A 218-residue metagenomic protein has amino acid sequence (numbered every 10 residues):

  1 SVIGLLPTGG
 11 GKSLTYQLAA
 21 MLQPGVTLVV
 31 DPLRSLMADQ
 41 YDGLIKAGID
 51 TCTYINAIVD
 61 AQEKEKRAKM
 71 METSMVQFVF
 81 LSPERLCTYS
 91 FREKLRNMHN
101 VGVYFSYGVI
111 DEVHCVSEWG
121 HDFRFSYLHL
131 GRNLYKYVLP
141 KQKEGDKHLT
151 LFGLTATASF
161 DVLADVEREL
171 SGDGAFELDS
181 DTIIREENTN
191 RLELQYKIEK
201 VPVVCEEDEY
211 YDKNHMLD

Functional and structural regions predicted by a protein language model:
S1-G4, G25-T27, M75-Q77, K147-T150: Pre-Walker A (Motif I) flank of P-loop NTPase domains
S1-L18, V30-D31, F152-T155: Walker A/P-loop
G4, G11-M21, M37, S126-G131: Motif I (Walker A/P-loop) of helicase-class P-loop NTPases
G10, Q17, V59-Y107, C115-H121: Conserved helix/coil segment N-terminal to the catalytic DExD/H
G10-T27, G43, L134-L139, E169-L170: Walker A/P-loop NTP-binding motif
S13-L14, P24-G48, C52-E63, S82-C87 (+1 more regions): Conserved Walker A/P-loop ATP-binding site and its immediately adjacent core in helicase/helicase-like ATPase domains
N97, V101-Y107, H114-E186: Post-DEXD/H (motif II) to motif III coupling segment of the RecA-like Helicase ATP-binding lobe
D181-D218: Conserved interdomain linker/interface between the two RecA-like ATPase lobes of SF2 helicase motors
